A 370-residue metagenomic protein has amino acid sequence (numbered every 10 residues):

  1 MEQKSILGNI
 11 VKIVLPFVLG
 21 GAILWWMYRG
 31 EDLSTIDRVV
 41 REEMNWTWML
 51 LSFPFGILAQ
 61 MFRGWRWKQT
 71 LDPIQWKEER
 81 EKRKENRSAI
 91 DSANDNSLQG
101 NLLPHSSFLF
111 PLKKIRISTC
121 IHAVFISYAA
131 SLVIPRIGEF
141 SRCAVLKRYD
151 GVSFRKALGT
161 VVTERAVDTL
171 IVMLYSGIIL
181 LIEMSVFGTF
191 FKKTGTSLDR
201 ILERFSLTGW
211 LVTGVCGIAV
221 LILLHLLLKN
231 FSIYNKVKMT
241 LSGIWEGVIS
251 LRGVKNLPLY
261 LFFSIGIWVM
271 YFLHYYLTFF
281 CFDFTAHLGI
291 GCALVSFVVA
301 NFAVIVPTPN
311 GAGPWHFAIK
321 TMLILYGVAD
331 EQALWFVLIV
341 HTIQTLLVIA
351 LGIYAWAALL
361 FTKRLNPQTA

Functional and structural regions predicted by a protein language model:
M1-E81, I90-D91, N96-A123, I182-V304 (+1 more regions): Predominantly cytoplasmic-facing regulatory/coupling regions of multi-pass membrane proteins
F55, I126-P135, V295-H316: Transmembrane alpha-helix interface/packing and boundary motifs in multi-pass membrane proteins, characterized by
Q69-I74, L132, C143-D150, M322-L325: Helix-loop junctions at the membrane interface of multi-pass solute transporters
F110, T119-R148: Hydrophobic, aromatic-rich membrane-embedded alpha-helical segments
I117-T119, E139, V152-T163, A329-I339: Membrane-interface alpha-helices at helix entry/exit sites of multi-pass transporters
I126-I134, L158-L181, L338-A350: Membrane-embedded alpha-helical segments of transport systems, primarily multispan ion/solute transporters
L146-S153, G247, F317-W335: Interfacial segments of multi-pass membrane proteins
